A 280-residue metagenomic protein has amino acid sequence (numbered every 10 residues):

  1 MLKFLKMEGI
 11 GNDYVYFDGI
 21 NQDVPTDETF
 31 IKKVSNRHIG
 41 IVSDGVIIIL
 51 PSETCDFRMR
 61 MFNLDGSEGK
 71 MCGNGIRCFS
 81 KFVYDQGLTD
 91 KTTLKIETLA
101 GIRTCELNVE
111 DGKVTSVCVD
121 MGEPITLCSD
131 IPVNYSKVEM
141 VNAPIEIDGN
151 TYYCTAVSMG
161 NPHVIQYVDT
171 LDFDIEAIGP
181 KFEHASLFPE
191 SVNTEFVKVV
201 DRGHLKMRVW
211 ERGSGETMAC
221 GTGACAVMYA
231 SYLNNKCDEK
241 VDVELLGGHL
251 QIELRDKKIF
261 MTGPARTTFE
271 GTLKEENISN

Functional and structural regions predicted by a protein language model:
M1-D23, V119, S136, V141-V157: N-terminal, positively charged, Ser/Thr/Ala/Gly-biased leader segments that form transit/presequence-like amphipathic
M1-K113, V164-N280: A glycine-rich beta-to-alpha transition motif near the start of alpha/beta enzyme domains, typified by
G69, S116, S129-P132: Flexible, glycine/proline-enriched loop segments at strand-loop-helix junctions that form or flank small-ligand binding
S116-P124: Membrane helix-loop-helix hairpins that form the core translocation module of multi-pass transporters
I125-S129, E270: Short, charged/polar, Gly/Pro-enriched secondary-structure boundary elements
